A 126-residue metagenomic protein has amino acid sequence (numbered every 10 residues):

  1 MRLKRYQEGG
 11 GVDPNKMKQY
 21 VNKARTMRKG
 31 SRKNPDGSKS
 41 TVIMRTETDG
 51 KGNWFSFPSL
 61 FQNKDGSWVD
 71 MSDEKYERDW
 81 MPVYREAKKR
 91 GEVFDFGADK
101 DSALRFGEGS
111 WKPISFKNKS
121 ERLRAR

Functional and structural regions predicted by a protein language model:
M1-V42, K64-G66, L104, P113-R126: Gly/Thr/Ser/Pro-rich low-complexity intrinsically disordered regions
R2, S38-T48, D79-V83: Intrinsically disordered, low-complexity boundary segments flanking structured domains
Q7, P35, G50, K89 (+1 more regions): Short, ordered coil/turn segments that flank beta-strands lining enzyme active or ligand-binding pockets
S31-S38, E47-S56: N-terminal accessory interaction module
K51-V93, F106, S110-K112: Short aromatic-glycine-(Arg/Gly/Cys) micro-motifs in beta-strand/loop hairpins
F94-K100: Conserved aromatic
